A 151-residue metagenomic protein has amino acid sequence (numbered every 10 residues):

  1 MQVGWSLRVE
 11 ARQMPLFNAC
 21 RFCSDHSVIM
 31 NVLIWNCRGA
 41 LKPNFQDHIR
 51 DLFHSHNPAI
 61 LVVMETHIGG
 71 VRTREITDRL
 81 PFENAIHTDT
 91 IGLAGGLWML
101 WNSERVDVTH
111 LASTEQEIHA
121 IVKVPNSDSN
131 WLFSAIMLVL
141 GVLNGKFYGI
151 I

Functional and structural regions predicted by a protein language model:
M1-I151: A shared catalytic/ligand-binding motif for oxyanion handling
